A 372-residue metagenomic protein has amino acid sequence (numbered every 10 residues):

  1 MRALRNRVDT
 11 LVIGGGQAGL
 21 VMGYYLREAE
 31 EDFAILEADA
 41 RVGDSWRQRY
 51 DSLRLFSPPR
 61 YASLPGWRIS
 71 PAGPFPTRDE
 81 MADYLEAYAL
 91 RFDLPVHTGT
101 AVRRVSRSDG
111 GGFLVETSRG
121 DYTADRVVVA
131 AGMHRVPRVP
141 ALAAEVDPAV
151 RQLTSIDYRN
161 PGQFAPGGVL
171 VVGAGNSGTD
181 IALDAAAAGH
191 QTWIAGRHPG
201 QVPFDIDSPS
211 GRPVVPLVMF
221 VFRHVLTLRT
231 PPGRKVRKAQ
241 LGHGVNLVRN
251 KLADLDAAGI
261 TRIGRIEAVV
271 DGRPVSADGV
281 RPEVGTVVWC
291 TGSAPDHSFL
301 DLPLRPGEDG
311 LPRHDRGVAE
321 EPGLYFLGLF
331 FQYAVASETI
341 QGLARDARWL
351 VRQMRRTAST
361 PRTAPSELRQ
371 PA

Functional and structural regions predicted by a protein language model:
M1-D39, G43-S45, P76-A372: Flavin (primarily FAD) cofactor-binding/catalytic cores of flavoenzymes
R41-G66: Redox-cofactor-proximal catalytic regions of oxidoreductases
P58-G73, V225, R229-P232: Glycine-rich flavin
